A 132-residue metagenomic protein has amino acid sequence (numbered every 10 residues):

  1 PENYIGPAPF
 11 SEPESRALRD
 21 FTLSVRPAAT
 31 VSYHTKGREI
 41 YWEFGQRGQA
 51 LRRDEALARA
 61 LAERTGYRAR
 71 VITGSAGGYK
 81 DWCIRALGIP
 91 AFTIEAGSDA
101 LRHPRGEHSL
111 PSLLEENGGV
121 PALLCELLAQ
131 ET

Functional and structural regions predicted by a protein language model:
P1-E2, D81-A86, A96: Surface-exposed loop and adjacent secondary-structure segments within mature catalytic domains
P1-L51, R59, T93-E95, R102-R105: Active-site/substrate-binding loop(s) of hydrolase catalytic cores
F21-V25, R64, V120-L127: Structured segments of extracytoplasmic/periplasmic soluble domains in secreted or envelope-associated proteins
Y33-G37, Y67-D81: Short catalytic/ligand-gating loop segments at beta-alpha or beta-beta junctions within enzyme catalytic domains
R53-I72: Catalytic cores of secreted/periplasmic or lumenal enzymes
A58, G74-A91: Short glycine-rich, acidic/polar surface loops and turns
L101-T132: His/Asp/Glu-rich mid-to-C-terminal helical/loop segments that flank catalytic regions of hydrolases
